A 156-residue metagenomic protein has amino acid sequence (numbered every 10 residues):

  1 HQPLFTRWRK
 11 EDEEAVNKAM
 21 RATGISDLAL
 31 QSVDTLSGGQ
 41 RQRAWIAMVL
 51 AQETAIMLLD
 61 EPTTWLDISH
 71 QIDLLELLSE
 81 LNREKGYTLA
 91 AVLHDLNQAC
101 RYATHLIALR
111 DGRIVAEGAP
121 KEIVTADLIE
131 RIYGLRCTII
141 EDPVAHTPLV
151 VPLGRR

Functional and structural regions predicted by a protein language model:
R7-W8, S32-L36, Q40: Conserved ABC ATPase signature
K10-L28, E53: Conserved ABC ATPase "signature" region
M57-E61: Catalytic Walker B motif of ABC-type/P-loop ATPase nucleotide-binding domains
Q71-G86: Helical segment within the ABC ATPase nucleotide-binding domain
L93-H94: H-loop/switch region of ABC-family ATPase nucleotide-binding domains
I132-R156: ABC ATPase nucleotide-binding domains
